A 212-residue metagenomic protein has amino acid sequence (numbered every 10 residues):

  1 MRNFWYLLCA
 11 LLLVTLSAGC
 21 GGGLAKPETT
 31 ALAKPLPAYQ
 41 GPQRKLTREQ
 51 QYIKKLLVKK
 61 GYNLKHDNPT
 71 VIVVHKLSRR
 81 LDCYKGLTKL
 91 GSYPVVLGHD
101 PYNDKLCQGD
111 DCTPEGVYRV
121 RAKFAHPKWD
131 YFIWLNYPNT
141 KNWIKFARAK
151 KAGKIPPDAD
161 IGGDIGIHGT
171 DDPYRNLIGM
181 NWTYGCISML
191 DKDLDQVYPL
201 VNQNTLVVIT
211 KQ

Functional and structural regions predicted by a protein language model:
M1-L7: Bacterial N-terminal signal peptides that target proteins for export
L8-L16: Bacterial N-terminal signal peptides
E28-N68: N-terminal low-complexity, Pro/Thr/Ser-rich intrinsically disordered segments that act as propeptides or flexible
L46, P114, A122-Q212: Exported/periplasmic cell-wall-interacting domains
I53-V71, K76-L77, L97-R121, D191-D195: N-terminal post-signal-peptidase region of extra-cytosolic proteins
T88-D100: Short Gly/aromatic-enriched secondary-structure transition segments
